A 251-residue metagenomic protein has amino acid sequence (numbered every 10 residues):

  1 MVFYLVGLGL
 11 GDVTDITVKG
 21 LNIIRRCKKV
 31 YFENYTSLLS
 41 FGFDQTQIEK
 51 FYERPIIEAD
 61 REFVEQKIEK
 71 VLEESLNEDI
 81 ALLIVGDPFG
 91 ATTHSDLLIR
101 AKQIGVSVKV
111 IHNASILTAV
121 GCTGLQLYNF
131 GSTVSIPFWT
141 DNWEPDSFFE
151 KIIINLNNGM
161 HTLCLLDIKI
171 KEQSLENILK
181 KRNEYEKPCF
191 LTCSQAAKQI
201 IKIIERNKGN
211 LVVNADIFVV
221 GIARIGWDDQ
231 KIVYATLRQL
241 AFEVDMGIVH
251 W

Functional and structural regions predicted by a protein language model:
M1-S107: Class I S-adenosyl-L-methionine
V2-Y4, K28-K29, P55, D79-L82 (+5 more regions): Structural motif
A59-R61, I111, I222-R224: Conserved beta-strand termini and adjacent loop/short-helix elements that scaffold enzyme active sites in alpha/beta
E62-I68, I116, K171-E172, W227-D229: A short acidic, often aromatic-flanked loop/helix-cap motif at beta-alpha or helix-coil junctions that lines enzyme
E69-N77, C122-L127, E144-K151, I178-R182 (+1 more regions): Short, surface-exposed amphipathic charged segments that create phosphate/polyanion-binding patches used for binding
D79, L156-W251: A contiguous loop/helix-start segment that scaffolds small-molecule binding in enzyme catalytic cores
G86-T162: Class I SAM-dependent methyltransferase SAM-binding "motif I" and its flanking Rossmann-like core
